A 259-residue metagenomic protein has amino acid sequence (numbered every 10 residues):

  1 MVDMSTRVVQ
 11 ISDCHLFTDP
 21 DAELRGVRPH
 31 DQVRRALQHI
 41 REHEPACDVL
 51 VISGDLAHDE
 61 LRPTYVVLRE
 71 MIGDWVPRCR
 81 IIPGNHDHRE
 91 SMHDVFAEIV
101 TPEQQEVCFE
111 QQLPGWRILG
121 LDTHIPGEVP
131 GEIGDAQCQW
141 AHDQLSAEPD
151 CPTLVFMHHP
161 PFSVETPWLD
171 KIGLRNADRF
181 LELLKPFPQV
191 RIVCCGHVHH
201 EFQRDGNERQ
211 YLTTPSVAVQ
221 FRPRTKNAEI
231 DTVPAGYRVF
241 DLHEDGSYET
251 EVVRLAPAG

Functional and structural regions predicted by a protein language model:
M1-V67, M71: N-terminal active-site segment of His-dependent metallophosphoesterases
Q10-S12, D48-D55, C79-N85, D122 (+3 more regions): Active-site neighborhood of phospho(di)ester-bond hydrolases with catalytic His/Asp-centered motifs
D13-T18, C47, W116-T123, P160-S163: Short, basic/glycine-rich phosphate-binding loops at helix/coil junctions that contact nucleotide phosphates
L16-P20, H58-P63, N85-H93, P126-V129 (+3 more regions): Active-site environment of divalent metal-dependent phosphoester hydrolases
A22-R28, G127, T166-I172, K226-A228: Short glycine-enriched, charge-decorated loop/helix-capping segments at active-site entrances that position
R35-V49, P130-Q210, G246-E249: His/acidic metal-ligating clusters that form di-metal
R62-A147, P152, N176-Q189, N207 (+4 more regions): Extended active-site neighborhood of metal-dependent phosphoesterases/phosphodiesterases
R238-G259: A short C-terminal boundary segment appended to hydrolase-like catalytic domains
